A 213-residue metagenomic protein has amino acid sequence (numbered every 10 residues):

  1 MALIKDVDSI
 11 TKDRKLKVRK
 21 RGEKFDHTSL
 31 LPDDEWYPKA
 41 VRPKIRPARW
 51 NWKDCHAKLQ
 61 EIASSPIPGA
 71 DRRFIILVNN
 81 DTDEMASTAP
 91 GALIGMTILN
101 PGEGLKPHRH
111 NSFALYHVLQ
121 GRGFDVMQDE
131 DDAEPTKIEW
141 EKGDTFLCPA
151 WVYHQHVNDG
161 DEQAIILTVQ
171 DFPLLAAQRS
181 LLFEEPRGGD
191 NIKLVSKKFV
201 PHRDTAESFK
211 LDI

Functional and structural regions predicted by a protein language model:
M1-G22, H27, V157-I213: Double-stranded beta-helix
M1-P68: N-terminal leader/capping segments at the start of a protein or of a new domain
K53-D54, Q60-E103: A short glycine-rich, His/Asp/Glu-containing loop-to-beta-strand
M85-T88, G104-H110, M127, I138 (+1 more regions): Short histidine-centered beta-strand/loop micro-motifs that create catalytic or ligand/metal-coordination sites
G91, G95-P101, R109-D131, I166-F172: Short, conserved beta-strand element in jelly-roll/cupin
L99, D129-A150: Short acidic-glycine-tyrosine-enriched beta hairpin
G104-K106, F124, T145-H156: Histidine-centered metal-chelating micro-motifs
N111, V152-Y153, E162: A generic "binding-loop/recognition-motif" signal
